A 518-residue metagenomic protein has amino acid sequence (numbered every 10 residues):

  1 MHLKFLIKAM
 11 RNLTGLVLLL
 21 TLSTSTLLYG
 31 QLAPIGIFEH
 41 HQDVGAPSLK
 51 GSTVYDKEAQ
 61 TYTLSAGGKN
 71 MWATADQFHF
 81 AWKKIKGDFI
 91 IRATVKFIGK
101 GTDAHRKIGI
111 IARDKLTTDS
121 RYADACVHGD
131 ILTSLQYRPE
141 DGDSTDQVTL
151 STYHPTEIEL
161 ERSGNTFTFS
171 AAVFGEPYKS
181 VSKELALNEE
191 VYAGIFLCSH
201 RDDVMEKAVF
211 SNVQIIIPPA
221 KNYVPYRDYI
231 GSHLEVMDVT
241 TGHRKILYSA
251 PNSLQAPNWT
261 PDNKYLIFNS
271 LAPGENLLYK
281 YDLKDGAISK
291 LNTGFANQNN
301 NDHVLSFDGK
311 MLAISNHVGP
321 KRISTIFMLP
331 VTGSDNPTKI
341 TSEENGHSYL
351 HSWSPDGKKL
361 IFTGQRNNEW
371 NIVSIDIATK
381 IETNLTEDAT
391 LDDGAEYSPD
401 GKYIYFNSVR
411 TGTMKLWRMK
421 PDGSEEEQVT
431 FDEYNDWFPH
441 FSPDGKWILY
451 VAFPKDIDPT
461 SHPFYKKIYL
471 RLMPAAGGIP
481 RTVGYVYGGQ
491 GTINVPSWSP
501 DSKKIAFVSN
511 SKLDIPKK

Functional and structural regions predicted by a protein language model:
M1-R11: N-terminal secretory signal peptides that target proteins for export/translocation
F5, V17, Q60, I468-L470: Short beta-strand/loop turn elements enriched in aromatics
K8, Q31-A33, V224-I230: Extreme N-terminus of proteins, especially the signal/transit-peptide cleavage junction and the first residues
L13, T61-Y62, S424: Alpha-helical hydrophobic packing sites
T14-S25: Bacterial N-terminal signal peptides
T26-G30: Sec/Tat signal peptide C-region and signal peptidase I cleavage site
Q31-Y223: Extracellular glycan-recognition regions
P219-K518: Sequence signature of WD/YWTD-type beta-propeller architectures
